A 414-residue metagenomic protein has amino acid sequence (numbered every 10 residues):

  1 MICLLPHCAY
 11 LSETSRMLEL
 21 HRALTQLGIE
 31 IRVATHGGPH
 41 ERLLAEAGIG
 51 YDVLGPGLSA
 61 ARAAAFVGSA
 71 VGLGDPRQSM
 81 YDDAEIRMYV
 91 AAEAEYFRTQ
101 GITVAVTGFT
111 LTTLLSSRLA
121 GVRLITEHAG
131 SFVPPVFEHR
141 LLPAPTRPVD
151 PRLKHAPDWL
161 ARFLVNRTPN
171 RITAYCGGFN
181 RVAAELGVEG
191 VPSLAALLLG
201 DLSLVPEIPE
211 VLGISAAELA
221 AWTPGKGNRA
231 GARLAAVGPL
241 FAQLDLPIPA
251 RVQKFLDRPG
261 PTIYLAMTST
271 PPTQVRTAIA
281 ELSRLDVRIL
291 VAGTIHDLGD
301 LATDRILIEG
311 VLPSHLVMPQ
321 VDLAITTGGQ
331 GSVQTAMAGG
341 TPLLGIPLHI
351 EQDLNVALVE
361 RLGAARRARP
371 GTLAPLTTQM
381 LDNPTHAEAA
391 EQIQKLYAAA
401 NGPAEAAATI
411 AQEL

Functional and structural regions predicted by a protein language model:
M1-I2, S203, I263: Conserved hydrophobic helix-helix packing surfaces used for dimerization/oligomerization
M1-S116, I125-P157, L282-S283, R288-A338 (+1 more regions): Glycosyltransferase specificity loop/lid
P6, P76-Y81, F97, Y175-N180 (+2 more regions): Short, basic, glycine/proline-bearing loop/turn elements
H21-R22, E207-L323: Donor-nucleotide binding loops and adjacent catalytic segments primarily of GT-B fold Leloir glycosyltransferases
R87-M88, T107, V182-E189, Q243-P247 (+1 more regions): Short gly/ser/thr-rich secondary-structure transition/capping motifs
Q100, L198-L199, A232, P319: Structured loop/turn residues at beta-strand edges in well-structured enzyme cores
I125-G213, L219-A230: Active-site-proximal region of nucleotide-activated glycan assembly enzymes, centered on histidine/acidic-rich loops
